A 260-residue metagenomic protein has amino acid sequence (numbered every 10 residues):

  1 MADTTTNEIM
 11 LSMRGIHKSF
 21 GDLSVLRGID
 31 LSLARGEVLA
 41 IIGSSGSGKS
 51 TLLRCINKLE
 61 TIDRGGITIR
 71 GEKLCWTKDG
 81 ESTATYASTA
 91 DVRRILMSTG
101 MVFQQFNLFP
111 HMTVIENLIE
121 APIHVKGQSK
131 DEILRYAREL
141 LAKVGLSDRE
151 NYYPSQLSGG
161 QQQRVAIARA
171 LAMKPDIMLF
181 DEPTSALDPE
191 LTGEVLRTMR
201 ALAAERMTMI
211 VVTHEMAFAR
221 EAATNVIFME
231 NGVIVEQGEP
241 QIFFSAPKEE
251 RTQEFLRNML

Functional and structural regions predicted by a protein language model:
I42-S44: The feature captures the beta-strand-to-loop junction immediately N-terminal to the Walker
M112-E120: Short coil-to-helix segment of the ABC ATPase nucleotide-binding domain corresponding to the Q-loop/switch region
Y153-L157, Q161: Conserved ABC ATPase signature
A172-D176: A short, proline-enriched helix->beta-strand linker immediately N-terminal to the Walker B motif in ABC-type P-loop
M178-D181: Catalytic Walker B motif of ABC-type/P-loop ATPase nucleotide-binding domains
P189-L191: Helix N-cap at the start of a conserved alpha-helix in ABC-type nucleotide-binding domains
